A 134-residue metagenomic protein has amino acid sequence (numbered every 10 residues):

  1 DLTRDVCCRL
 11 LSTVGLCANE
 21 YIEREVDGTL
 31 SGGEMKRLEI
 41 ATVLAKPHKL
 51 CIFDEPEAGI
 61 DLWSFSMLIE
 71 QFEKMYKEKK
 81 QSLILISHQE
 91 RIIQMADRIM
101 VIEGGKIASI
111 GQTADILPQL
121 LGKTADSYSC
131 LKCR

Functional and structural regions predicted by a protein language model:
E39-I40: Hydrophobic anchor residue at the start of the ABC signature
V43-L44: ABC ATPase C-loop
E55-P56: Walker B catalytic motif
F65-E78: Helical segment within the ABC ATPase nucleotide-binding domain
K80-S87: Conserved H-loop
H88-Q94: Conserved H-loop
I110-G111: ABC ATPase "signature
